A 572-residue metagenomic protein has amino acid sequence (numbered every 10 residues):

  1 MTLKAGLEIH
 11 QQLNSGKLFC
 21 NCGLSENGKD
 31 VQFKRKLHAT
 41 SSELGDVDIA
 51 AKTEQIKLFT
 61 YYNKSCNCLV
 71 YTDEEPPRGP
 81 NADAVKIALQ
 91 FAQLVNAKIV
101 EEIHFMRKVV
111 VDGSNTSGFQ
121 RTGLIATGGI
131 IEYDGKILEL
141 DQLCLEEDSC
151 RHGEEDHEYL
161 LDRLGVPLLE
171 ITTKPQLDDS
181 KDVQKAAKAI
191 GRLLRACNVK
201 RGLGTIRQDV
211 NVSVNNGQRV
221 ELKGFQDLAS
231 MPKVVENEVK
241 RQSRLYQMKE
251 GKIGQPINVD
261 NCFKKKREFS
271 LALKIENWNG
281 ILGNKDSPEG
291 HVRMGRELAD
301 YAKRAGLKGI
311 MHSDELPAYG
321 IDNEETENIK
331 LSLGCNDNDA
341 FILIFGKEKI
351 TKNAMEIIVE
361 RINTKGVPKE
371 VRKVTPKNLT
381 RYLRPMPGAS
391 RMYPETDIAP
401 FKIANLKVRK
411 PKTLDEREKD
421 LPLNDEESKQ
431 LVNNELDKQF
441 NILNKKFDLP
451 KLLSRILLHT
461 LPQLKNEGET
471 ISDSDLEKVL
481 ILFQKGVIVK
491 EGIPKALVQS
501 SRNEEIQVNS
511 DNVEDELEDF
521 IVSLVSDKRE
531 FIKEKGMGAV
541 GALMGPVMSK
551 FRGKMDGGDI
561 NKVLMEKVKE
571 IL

Functional and structural regions predicted by a protein language model:
M1-I103, V109-V110, K188, L203 (+4 more regions): N-terminal, positively charged regions that mediate nucleic acid binding
L3, K17-N21, K136-D141, R219-L222: Short, well-ordered strand-loop elements centered on a beta-strand within folded domains, enriched for acidic residues
K4-L7, L13, D30, P76 (+5 more regions): Charged, compositionally biased, marginally structured helical/coil segments
S25-E26, L143-E147, K223-A229: A short, sequence-level motif marking secondary-structure junctions
K57-C68, L160-E170, V212-V214: Short acidic, glycine/tyrosine-flanked loop/strand segments centered on an H-E-D-like triad
L94-E101, S149, A196, R244: Alpha-helix capping at helix-to-loop junctions
I103-F105, S114-V183, K377-P385, K402 (+1 more regions): Conserved, charge-rich beta-strand/loop surface module that forms ligand/interface-binding patches within domains
M106-G113, T205-S213: A short beta-strand-loop-alpha-helix capping motif that often carries His-Thr
